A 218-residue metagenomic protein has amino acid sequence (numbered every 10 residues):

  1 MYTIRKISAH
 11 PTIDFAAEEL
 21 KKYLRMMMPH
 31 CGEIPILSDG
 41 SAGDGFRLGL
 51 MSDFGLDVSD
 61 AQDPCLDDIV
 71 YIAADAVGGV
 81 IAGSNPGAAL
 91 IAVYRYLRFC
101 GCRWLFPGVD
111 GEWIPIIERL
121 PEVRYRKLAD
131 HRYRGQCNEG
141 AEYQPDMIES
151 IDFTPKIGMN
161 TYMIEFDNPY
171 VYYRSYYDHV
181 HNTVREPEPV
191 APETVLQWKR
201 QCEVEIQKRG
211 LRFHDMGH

Functional and structural regions predicted by a protein language model:
M1, S38-G45, L128-R132: Short, surface-exposed loop and linker segments with low hydrophobicity and enrichment for Pro/Ser/Thr
T3, A9-P11, A16-E19, Y23 (+1 more regions): Feature activates predominantly on carbohydrate-active enzymes
R5, E33-L37, H214: General small-molecule cofactor/ligand-binding pocket signal
I7-S8, G49: Small/flexible residues
E18-L37: N-terminal segment of the mature soluble domain
K22, M26, L50-S52, V58 (+1 more regions): Generic detector of low-complexity/intrinsically disordered segments and short hydrophobic N-terminal stretches
M26-P29, L48, C102: A generic secondary-structure boundary signal that marks alpha-helix termini
E33-D63: Short, well-ordered secondary-structure micro-motifs within conserved domains or adaptor modules
